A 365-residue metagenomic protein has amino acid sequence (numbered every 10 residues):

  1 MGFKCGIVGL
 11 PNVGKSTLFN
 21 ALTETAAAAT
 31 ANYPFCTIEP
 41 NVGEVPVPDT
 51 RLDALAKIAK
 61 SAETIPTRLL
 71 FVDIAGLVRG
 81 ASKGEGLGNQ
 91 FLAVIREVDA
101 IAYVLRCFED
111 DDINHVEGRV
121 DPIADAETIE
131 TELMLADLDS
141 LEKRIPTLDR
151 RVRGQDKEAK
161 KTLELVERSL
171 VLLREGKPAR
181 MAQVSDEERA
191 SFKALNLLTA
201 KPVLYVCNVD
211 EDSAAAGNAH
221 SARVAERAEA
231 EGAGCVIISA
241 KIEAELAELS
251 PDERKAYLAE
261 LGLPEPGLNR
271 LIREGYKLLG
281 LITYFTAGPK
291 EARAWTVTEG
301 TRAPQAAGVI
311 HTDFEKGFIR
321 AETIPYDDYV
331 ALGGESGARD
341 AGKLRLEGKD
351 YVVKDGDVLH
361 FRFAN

Functional and structural regions predicted by a protein language model:
M1-D112, I123, E142-K143, L148: Conserved G1/Walker A P-loop phosphate-binding module
G2-V8, V13, F19, T147-K354 (+1 more regions): C-terminal-of-GTPase-core extension/linker across diverse P-loop GTPases
L22, G84-L87, V116-R119, N218-S221 (+1 more regions): Short, glycine/charged-enriched secondary-structure capping and boundary segments
T25, R51-L52, A75-V78, R106-D112 (+5 more regions): Conserved nucleotide-binding/hydrolysis micro-motifs of P-loop NTPases
A26-P34, N41-G43, R51-A54, K83 (+11 more regions): Glycine-rich, flexible loop/turn motifs
F35, D49-L52, I65-F71, E85-V98 (+9 more regions): Amphipathic alpha-helical transducer elements in NTP-driven molecular machines
L77-G84, G118-L133, V152-E158, D212 (+1 more regions): Flexible beta-alpha connector loops of hexameric P-loop NTPases
N89, R96, A100-Y103, F108-A136 (+3 more regions): Switch/coupling subdomain of P-loop NTPase systems
